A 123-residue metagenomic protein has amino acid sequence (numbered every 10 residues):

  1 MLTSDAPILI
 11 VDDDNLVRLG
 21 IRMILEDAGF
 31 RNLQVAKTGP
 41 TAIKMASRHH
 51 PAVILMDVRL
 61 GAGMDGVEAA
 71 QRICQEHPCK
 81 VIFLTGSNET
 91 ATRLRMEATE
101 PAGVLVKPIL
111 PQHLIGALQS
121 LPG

Functional and structural regions predicted by a protein language model:
M1-P7, A52, L110-G123: Non-catalytic signal-transmission and effector/linker regions of two-component phosphorelay proteins
S4-A6, H50-A52, Q75-V81: His-Asp phosphorelay/catalytic-motif detector in bacterial-type signaling
D12: Conserved acidic carboxylate
N15-Q34: Two-component/phosphorelay signaling modules centered on CheY-like receiver
R22, V35-V53: Acidic, metal-coordinating helix/loop segments flanking the phosphotransfer/catalytic sites of two-component signaling
T38-T41, A62-E68: Acidic catalytic/metal-coordinating carboxylates
D57-V58, T85: Active-site residues of response regulator receiver
M64, E68, Q75, I82 (+3 more regions): Alpha4 helix (beta4-alpha4-beta5 surface) of REC/receiver domains from two-component response regulators
